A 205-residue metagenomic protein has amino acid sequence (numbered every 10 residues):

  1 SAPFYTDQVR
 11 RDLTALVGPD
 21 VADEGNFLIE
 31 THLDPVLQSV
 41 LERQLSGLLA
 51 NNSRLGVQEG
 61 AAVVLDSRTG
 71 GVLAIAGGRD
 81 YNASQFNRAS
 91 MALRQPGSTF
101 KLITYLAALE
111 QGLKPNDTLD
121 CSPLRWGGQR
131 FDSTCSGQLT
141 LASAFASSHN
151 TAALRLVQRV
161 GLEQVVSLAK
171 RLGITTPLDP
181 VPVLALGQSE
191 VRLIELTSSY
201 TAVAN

Functional and structural regions predicted by a protein language model:
S1-L33, L37-S39, R43-L48, R54-V57 (+1 more regions): Non-catalytic structural connector segments
S1-T6, L113-V165, N205: Conserved catalytic neighborhood of penicillin-recognizing serine enzymes
N26-L33, M91, V181-E190: Conserved short loop/turn motifs at secondary-structure junctions
L41, T69-G70, L93-L119, A144 (+1 more regions): Active-site SXXK
L55-N82, K170-L172: A short, well-structured edge-of-sheet supersecondary motif
D80-A92: A short, polar/charged loop-to-alpha-helix boundary motif
V160-T176: Short, charged, amphipathic alpha-helices and their helix-cap/turn boundaries
L172-N205: Active-site-proximal helix/loop microenvironment of the serine DD-peptidase/beta-lactamase transpeptidase fold
